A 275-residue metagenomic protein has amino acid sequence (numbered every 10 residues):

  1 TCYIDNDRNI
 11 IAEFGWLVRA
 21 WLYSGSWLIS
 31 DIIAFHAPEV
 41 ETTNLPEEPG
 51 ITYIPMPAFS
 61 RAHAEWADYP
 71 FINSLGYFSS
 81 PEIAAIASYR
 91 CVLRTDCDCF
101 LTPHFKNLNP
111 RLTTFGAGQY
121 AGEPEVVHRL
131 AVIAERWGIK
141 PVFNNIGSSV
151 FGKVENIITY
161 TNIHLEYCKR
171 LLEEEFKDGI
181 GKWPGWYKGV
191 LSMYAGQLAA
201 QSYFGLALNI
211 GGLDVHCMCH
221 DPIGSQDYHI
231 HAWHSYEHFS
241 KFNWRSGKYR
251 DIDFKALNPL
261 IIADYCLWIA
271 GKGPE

Functional and structural regions predicted by a protein language model:
T1-P70, P81-Y89: N-terminal anchoring/stem segment of glycosyltransferases
I10, E41-N44, F100-H104, T159-Y160 (+1 more regions): Short catalytic/ligand-binding loop motif for oxyanion handling, primarily in non-cytosolic enzymes, centered on
A12-G15, R19, I72, G76 (+1 more regions): A structural signal for well-ordered alpha-helical segments within the folded catalytic domains of diverse enzymes
I33-A34, V92-D96, L101, A207-G212: A structural signal for short, well-ordered beta-strand segments and their strand-loop junctions that often border
I72-E125: GT-A fold catalytic core of metal-dependent nucleotide-sugar glycosyltransferases, centered on the diacidic
V127-K140: Short, flexible, basic/aromatic active-site loop/helix in glycosyltransferases
K140-S235: Catalytic core and acceptor-binding pocket of nucleotide-sugar-dependent glycosyltransferases
V215-E275: Long, low-complexity C-terminal extensions of enzymes
